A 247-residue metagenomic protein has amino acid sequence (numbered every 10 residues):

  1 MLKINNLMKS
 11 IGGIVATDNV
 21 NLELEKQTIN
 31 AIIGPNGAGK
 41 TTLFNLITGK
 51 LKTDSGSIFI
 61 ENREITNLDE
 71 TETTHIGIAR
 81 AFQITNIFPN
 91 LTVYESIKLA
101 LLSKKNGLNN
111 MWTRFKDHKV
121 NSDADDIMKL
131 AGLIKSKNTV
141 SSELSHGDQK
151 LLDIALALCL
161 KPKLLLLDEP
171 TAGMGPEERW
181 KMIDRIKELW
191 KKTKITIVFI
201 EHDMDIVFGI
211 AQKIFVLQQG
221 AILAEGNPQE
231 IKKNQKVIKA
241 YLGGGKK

Functional and structural regions predicted by a protein language model:
M1-K247: Glycine-rich phosphate-binding loops of nucleotide-dependent enzymes
